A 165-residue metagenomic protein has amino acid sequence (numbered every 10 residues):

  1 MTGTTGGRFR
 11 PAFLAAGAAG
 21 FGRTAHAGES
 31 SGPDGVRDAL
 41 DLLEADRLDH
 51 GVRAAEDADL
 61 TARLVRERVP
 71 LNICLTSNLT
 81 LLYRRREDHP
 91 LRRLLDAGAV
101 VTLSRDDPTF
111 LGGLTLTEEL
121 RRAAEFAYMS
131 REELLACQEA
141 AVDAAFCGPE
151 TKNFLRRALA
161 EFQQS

Functional and structural regions predicted by a protein language model:
M1-T2, H26-S30, G51-R53, C74-N78 (+1 more regions): Active-site beta-loop-alpha junctions enriched in small/polar residues
G3-A25, E29-E44, A55-V69, R86-V100 (+1 more regions): Histidine/acidic residue-rich metal-binding segments in metalloenzymes
H26, A39, L48, L71 (+2 more regions): Conserved, mostly hydrophobic/aromatic
G35-V36, D59, L82-Y83, G113-L114 (+1 more regions): Short Asp/Glu-rich motifs
R47-D57, T109, G148: Glycine-rich phosphate-binding active-site loops on the catalytic face of alpha/beta enzymes
V65-P70, L81-R84, L111, L116: Eukaryotic, compositionally biased intrinsically disordered regions
R86-A141: Flexible, acidic glycine-rich loops studded with aromatic residues
Y128-S165: Mid-to-C-terminal alpha-helical segments outside catalytic/metal-binding sites
